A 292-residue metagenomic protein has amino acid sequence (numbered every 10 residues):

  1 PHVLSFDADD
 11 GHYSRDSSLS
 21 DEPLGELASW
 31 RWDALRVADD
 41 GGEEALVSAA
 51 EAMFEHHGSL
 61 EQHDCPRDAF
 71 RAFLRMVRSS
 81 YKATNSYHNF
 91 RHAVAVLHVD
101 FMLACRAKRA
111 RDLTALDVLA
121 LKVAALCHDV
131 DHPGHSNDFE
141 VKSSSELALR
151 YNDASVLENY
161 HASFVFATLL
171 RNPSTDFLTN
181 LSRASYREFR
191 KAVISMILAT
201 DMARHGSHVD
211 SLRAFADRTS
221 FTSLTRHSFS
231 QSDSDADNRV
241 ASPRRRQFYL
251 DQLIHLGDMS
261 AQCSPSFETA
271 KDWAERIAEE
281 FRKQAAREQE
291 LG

Functional and structural regions predicted by a protein language model:
H2-Q62, Y87, M102-A115, V123-G292: Divalent metal-dependent phosphate-bond-processing catalytic cores, especially two-metal-ion Mg2+/Mn2+ enzymes that act
G58-N85, C105: Internal amphipathic alpha-helical repeat/solenoid segments
R91: N-terminal active-site segment of His-dependent metallophosphoesterases
